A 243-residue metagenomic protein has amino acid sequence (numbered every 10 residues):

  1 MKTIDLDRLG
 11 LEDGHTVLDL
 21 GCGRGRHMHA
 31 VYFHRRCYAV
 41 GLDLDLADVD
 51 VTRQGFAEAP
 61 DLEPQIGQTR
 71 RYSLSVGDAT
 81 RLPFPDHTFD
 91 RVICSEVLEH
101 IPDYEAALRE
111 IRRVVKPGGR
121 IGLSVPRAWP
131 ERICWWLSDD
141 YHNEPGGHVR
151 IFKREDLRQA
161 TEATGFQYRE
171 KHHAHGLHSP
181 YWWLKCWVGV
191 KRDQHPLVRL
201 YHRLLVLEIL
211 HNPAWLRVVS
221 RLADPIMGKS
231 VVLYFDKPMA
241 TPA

Functional and structural regions predicted by a protein language model:
T3-I133, L233-K237: Conserved SAM-binding loop
A57-P60, D139-H142, C186-V190: Short, hinge-like loop/turn segments at secondary-structure boundaries
A79, G147, F152, G228-S230: A conserved catalytic-core signature of glycosyltransferases
P126-R150, R158-A160: Short, glycine-/aromatic-enriched active-site segment of Class I SAM-dependent methyltransferases
W136, H175-A243: A C-terminal cap/extension of S-adenosyl-L-methionine-dependent methyltransferases that defines the acceptor-substrate
A160-F166: A structural motif corresponding to the C-terminal end of an alpha-helix and its immediate exit/capping segment
F166-G176: Conserved S-adenosyl-L-methionine
